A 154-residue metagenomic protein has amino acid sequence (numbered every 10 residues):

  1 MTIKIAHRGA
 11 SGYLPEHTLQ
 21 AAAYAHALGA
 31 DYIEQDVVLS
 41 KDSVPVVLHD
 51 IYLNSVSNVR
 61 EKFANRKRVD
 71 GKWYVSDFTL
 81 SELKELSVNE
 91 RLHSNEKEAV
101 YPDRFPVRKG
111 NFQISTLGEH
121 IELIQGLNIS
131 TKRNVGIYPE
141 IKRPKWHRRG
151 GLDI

Functional and structural regions predicted by a protein language model:
M1-I154: Phosphate-group recognition and catalysis centered on beta-loop-alpha active-site segments
